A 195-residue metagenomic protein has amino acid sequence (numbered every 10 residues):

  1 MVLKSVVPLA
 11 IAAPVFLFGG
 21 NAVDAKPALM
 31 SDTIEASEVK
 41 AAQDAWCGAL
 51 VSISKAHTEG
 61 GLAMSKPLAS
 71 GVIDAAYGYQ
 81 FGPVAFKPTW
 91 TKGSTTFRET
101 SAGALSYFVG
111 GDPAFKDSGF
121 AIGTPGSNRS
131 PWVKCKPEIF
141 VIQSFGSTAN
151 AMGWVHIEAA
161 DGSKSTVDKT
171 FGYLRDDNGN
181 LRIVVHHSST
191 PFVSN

Functional and structural regions predicted by a protein language model:
M1-L9: Bacterial N-terminal signal peptides that target proteins for export
A10-L17: Bacterial N-terminal signal peptides
V23-Y79: Short, low-complexity N-terminal intrinsically disordered segments enriched in polar/charged residues
S31-I34, E38, I139, Q143 (+1 more regions): Conserved aromatic-histidine-acidic binding/catalytic patches
P83-V84: Amphipathic alpha-helical coiled-coil segments
K87-E158: Surface-exposed, charged secondary-structure patches
S144-M152, H156, D161-N195: Short beta-strand edge/turn micro-motifs at domain boundaries
